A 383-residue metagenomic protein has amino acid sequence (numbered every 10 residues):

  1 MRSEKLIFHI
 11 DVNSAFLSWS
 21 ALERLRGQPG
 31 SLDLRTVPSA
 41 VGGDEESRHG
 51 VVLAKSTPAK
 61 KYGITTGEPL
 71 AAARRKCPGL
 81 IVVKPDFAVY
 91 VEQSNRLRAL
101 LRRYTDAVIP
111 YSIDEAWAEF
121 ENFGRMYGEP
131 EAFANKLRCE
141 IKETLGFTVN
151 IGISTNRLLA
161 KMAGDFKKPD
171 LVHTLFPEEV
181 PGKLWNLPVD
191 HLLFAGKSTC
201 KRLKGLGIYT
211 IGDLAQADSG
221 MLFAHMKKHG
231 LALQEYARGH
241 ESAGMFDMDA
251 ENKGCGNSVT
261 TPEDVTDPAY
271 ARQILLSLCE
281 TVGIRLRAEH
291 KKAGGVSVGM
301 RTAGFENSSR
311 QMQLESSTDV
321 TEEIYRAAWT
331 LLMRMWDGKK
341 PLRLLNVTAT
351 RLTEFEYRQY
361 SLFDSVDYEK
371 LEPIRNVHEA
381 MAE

Functional and structural regions predicted by a protein language model:
M1-E235, M245, I284, Y368-E383: Gly/Gly-Pro- and Ser/Thr-rich, intrinsically disordered tail segments characteristic of DNA damage-repair and tolerance
I7, P38, G79, N252 (+3 more regions): A residue-level signal for beta-strand positions that form part of recognition/binding surfaces within mature
N13-A15, E45-R48, A303-E306, L352-F355: Short, charged/polar surface micro-motifs in flexible loops or helix N-caps
W19, S317-E383: Acidic, metal-coordinating catalytic segment for phosphate/diphosphate chemistry, firing primarily on the Nudix
Y111-E115, S154-R157, K291-G295, K340-L344: Short Gly/Ser/Thr- and Asp/Glu-enriched loop/turn motifs at secondary-structure junctions
W117-N122, S309-M312, R358-D364: Short, hydrophobic beta-strand segments
E121, S154-N156, R301, T348-L352: Short loop/turn motifs enriched for small/polar and acidic residues
H191, K201-L342: DNA-contacting surface of Y-family translesion DNA polymerases
